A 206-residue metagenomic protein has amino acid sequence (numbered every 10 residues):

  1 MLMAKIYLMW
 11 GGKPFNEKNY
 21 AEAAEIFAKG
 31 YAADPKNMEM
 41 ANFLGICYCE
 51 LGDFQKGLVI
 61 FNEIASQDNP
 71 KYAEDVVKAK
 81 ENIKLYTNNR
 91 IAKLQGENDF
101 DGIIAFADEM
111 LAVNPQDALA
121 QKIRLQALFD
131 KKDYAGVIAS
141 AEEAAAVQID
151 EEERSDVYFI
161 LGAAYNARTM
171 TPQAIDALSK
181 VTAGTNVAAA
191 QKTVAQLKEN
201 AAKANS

Functional and structural regions predicted by a protein language model:
M1, P35, N69, P115 (+2 more regions): Short coil turns that delineate tetratricopeptide repeat
K5, E39, K78, L85 (+3 more regions): Start-of-helix register in tetratricopeptide repeats
M9, N16-E17, E50-L51, L85 (+6 more regions): Register position in tetratricopeptide repeats
K29-G30, E63-I64, E109-M110, E143-V147 (+1 more regions): Canonical positions in the second alpha-helix
